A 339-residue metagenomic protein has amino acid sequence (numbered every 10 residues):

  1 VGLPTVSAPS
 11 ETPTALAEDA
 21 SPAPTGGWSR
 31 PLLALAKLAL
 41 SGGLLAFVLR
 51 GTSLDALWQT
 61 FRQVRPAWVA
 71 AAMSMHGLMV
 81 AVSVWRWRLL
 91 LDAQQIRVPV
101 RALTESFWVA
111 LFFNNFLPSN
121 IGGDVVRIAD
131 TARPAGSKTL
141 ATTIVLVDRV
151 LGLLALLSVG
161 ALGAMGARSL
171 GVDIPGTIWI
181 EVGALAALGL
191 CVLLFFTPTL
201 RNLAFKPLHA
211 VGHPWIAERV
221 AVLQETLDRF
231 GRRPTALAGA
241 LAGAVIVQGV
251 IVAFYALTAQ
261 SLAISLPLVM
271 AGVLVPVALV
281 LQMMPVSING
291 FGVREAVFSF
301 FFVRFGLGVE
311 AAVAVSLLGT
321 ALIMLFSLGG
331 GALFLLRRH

Functional and structural regions predicted by a protein language model:
V1-W108, G166-M283, V309-H339: Predominantly cytoplasmic-facing regulatory/coupling regions of multi-pass membrane proteins
D92, T104-R133, A217: Extended non-transmembrane interhelical loops and adjacent amphipathic helices of multipass membrane proteins
R101-E105, S119, G123-D124, P134-V150 (+1 more regions): Membrane-interface alpha-helices at helix entry/exit sites of multi-pass transporters
A110-S119, P276-F291, E295: Transmembrane alpha-helix interface/packing and boundary motifs in multi-pass membrane proteins, characterized by
G123-A132, I288-R304: Re-entrant/interfacial helical elements at transmembrane boundaries that shape and gate the permeation pathway
R149-L154, T320-M324: Selective transmembrane-helix segments that form parts of the transport pathway or gating/packing helices in multipass
S158-L170, R304: Transmembrane alpha-helix termini and helix-breaking/packing motifs in multi-pass membrane transporters
